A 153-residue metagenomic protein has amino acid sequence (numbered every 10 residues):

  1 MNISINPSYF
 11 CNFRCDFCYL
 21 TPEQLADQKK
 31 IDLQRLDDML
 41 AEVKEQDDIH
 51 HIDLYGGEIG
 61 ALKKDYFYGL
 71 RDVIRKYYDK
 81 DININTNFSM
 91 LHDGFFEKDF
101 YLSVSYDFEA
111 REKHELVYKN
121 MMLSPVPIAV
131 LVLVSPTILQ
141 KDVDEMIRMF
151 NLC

Functional and structural regions predicted by a protein language model:
M1-R35: Canonical Radical SAM [4Fe-4S] cluster-binding loop centered on the CxxxCxxC motif and its immediate flanking residues
L40-A41, Q46-D53, L62-C153: Radical SAM/AdoMet-radical enzyme domain recognition
G57-E58: Active-site neighborhood of divalent metal-dependent phosphoester/pyrophosphate hydrolases
